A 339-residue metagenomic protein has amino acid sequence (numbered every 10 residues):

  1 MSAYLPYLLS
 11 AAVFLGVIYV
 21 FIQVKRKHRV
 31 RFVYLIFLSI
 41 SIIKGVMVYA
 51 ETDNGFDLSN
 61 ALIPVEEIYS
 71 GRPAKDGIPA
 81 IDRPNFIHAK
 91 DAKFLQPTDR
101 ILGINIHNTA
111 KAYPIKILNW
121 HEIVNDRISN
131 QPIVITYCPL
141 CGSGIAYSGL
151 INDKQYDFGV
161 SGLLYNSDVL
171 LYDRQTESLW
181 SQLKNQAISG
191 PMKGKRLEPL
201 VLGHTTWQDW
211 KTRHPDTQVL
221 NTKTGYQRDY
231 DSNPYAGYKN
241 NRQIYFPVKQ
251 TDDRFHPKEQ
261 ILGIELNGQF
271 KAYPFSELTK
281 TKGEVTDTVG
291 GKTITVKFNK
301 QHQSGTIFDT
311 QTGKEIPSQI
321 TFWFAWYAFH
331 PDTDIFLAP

Functional and structural regions predicted by a protein language model:
S2-P339: Mid-to-C-terminal functional-domain signal that highlights helix-capping/loop sites within ligand-binding modules
